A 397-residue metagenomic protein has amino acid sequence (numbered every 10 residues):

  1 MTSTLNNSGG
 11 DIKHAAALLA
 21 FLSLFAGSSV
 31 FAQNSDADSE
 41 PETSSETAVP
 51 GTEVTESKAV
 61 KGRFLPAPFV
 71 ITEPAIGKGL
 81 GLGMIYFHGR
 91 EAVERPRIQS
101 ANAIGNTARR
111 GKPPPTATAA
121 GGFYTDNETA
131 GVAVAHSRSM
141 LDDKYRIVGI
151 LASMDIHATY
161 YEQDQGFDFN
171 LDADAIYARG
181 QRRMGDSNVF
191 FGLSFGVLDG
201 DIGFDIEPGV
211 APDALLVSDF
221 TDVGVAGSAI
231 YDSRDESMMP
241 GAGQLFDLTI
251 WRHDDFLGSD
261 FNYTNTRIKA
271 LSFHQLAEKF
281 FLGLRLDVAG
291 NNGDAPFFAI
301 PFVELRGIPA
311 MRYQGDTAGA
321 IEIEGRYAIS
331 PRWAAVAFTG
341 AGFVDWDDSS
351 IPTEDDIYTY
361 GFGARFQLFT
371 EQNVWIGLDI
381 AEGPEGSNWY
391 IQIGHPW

Functional and structural regions predicted by a protein language model:
M1-V54: Cleavable N-terminal export/targeting peptides
E56-F64, I71-T221, V374-W375, A381-Y390 (+1 more regions): Gram-negative/organellar outer-membrane beta-barrel architecture
F64-P66, T116-A120, Y145-G149, V189-L193 (+9 more regions): Transmembrane beta-strands of outer-membrane beta-barrel proteins
F87-E91, F123-T129, M154-Y161, L198-I202 (+7 more regions): Sequence/structural signature of outer-membrane beta-barrel proteins
A120-G121, E162-F167, G209-L216, H253-G258 (+2 more regions): Extracellular loop and loop/strand-boundary signature of outer-membrane beta-barrel proteins
E128-A130, S153-H157, D172-I176, V197-D201 (+7 more regions): Transmembrane beta-barrel architecture of outer-membrane proteins
V223-A341, D345-D347: C-terminal outer-membrane beta-barrel translocator/porin domains of Gram-negative envelope proteins and their
A229, F280, S350, E354-I357 (+1 more regions): Predominantly the C-terminal beta-signal and adjacent terminal strand-loop region of outer-membrane beta-barrel
